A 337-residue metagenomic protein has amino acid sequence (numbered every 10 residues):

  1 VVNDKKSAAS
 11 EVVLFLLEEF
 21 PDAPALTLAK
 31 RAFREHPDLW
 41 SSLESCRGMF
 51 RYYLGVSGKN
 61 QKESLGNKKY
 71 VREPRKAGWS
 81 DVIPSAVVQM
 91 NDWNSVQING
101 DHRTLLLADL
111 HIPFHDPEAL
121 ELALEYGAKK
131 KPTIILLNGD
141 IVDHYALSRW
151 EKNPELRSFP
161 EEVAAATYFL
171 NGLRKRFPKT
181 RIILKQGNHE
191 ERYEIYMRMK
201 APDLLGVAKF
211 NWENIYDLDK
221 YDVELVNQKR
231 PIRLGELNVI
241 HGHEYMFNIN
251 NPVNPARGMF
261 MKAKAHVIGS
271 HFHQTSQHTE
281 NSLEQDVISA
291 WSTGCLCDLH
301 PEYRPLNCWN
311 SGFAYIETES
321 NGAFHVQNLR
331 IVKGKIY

Functional and structural regions predicted by a protein language model:
V2-A23, E35: Positively charged, polyanion-binding regions of nucleic-acid-associated proteins
L26-L39: DNA-recognition alpha helix
D38-V71: Major-groove recognition helix of helix-turn-helix-like DNA-binding domains
K76-P117, R233-G235: Mobile, glycine- and charge-enriched loop segments and immediately flanking short secondary-structure elements within
H102-T104, I134, L237-N238, H266-I268: Structural motif
L107, I112-K220: Core catalytic region of metal-dependent phosphoesterases/phosphodiesterases, especially metallo-beta-lactamase-like
K200-N238, G242, M246-V253, A265 (+1 more regions): Active-site-proximal loop/helix segment associated with metal-binding centers of metalloenzymes
I240-L329, G334: Conserved beta-sheet core of the metallophosphoesterase superfamily
